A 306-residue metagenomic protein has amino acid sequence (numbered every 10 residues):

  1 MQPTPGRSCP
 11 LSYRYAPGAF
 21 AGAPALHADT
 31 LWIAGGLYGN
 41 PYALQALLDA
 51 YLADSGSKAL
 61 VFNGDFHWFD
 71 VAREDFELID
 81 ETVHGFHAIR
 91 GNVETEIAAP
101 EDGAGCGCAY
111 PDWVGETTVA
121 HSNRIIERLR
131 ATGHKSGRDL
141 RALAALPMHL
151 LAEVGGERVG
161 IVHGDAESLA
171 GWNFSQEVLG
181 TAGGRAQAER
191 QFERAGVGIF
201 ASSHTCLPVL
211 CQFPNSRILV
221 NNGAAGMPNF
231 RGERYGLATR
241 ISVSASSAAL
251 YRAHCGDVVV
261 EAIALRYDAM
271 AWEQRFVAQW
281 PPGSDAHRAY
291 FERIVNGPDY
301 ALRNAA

Functional and structural regions predicted by a protein language model:
M1-T82: N-terminal active-site segment of His-dependent metallophosphoesterases
Q2-Y13, L26, Q212-A306: Acidic, His/Gly-rich catalytic cores of divalent-metal-dependent hydrolytic chemistry
L31-I33, L60-F62, A88-I89, G160 (+1 more regions): Residue-level marker for buried hydrophobic side chains located in beta-strands that build the well-ordered beta-sheet
G35-L37, G64-H67, N92-E94, G164-A166 (+2 more regions): Active-site metal-binding loops of divalent metal-dependent hydrolases
A59, H87-I89, I218-A224: Short hydrophobic/aromatic-enriched beta-strand-loop microsegments
R73, L78-L150, A182-R190: Active-site neighborhood of divalent metal-dependent phosphoester bond hydrolases
A99-A104, N173-F174, E233, Q274-R275: Short aromatic-enriched loop/helix-cap "lid" or pocket-rim segments at secondary-structure transitions that line
L129-A238, S242-V260, Y267: Acidic, His/Gly-enriched loop-helix segments that form or flank divalent-metal centers in metallo-dependent hydrolases
